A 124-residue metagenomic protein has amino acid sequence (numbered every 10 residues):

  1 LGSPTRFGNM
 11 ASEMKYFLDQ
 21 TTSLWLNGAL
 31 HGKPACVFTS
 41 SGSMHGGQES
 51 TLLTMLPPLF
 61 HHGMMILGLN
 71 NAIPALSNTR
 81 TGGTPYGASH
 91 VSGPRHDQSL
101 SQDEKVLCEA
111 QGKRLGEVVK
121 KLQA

Functional and structural regions predicted by a protein language model:
L1-S77: Helix-loop-strand module that forms the ligand-binding subsite of alpha/beta enzymes
G68-A124: Glycine-rich phosphate/pyrophosphate-binding loop and the adjoining helix
